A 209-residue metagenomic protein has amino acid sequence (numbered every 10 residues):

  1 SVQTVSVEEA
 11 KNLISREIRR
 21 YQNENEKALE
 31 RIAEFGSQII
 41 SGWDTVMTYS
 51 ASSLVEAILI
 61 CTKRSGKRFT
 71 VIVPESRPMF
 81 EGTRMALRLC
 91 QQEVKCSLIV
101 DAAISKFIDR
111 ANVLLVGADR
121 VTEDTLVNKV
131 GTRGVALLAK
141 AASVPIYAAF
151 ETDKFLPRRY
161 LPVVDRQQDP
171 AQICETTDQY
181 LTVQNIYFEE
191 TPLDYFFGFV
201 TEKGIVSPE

Functional and structural regions predicted by a protein language model:
S1-I99: N-terminal active-site beta-alpha-beta segment that forms phosphate/nucleotide-binding and substrate-recognition loops
K63-K67, P74-E209: Conserved phosphate- and dinucleotide-binding cores of soluble alpha/beta proteins, encompassing both enzyme active
